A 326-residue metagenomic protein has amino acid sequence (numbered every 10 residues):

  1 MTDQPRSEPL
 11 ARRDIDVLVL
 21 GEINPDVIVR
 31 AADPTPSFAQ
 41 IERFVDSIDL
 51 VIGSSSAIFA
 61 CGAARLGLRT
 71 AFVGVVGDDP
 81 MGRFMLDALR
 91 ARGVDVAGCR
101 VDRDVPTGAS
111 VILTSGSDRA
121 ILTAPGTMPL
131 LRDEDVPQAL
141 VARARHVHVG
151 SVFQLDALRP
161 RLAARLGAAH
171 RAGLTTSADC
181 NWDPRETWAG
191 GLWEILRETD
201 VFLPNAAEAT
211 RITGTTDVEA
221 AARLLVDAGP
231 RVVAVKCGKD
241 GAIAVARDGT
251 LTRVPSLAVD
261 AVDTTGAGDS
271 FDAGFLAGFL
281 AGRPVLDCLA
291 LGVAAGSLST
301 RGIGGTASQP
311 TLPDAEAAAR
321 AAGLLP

Functional and structural regions predicted by a protein language model:
M1-V75, P80-D87, A91, D260-V262 (+1 more regions): Glycine-rich phosphate/adenosyl-contacting loop at the front of the ribokinase-like
T2-L18, V29, A168, V218-P326: Conserved phosphate-binding/catalytic region of the ribokinase-like
R12, L140-A144, L196: A short, aliphatic-rich alpha-helical micro-motif
L18, A71, T176-S177, A234: Structural detector of well-ordered beta-strand residues that form the stable sheet scaffold of enzyme domains
I23, V152, S270: Active-site metal-binding loops of divalent metal-dependent hydrolases
T35, Q40-R43, L50, R65-V149 (+1 more regions): Conserved N-terminal subdomain of the carbohydrate kinase-like
L166-T175, N181-R253: Conserved phosphate/ATP/ADP-binding segment of small-molecule kinases
